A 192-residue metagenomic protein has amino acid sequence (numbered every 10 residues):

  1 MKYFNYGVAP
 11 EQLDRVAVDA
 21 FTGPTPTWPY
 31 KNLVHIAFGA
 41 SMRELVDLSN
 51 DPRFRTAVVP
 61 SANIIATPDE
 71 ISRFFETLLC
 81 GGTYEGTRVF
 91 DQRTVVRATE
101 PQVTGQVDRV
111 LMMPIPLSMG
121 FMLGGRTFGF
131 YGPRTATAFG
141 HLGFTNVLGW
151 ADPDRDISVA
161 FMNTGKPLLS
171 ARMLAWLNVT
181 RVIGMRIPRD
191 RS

Functional and structural regions predicted by a protein language model:
M1-S192: Catalytic loop of the DD-peptidase/beta-lactamase superfamily, centered on the K-T-G motif and neighboring
